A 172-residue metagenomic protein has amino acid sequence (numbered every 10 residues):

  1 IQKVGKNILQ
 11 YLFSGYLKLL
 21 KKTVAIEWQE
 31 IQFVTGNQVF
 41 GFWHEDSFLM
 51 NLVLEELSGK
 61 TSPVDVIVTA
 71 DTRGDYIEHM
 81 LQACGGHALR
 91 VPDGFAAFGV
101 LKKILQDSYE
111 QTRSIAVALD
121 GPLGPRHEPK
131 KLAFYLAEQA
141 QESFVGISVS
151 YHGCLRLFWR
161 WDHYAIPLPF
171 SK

Functional and structural regions predicted by a protein language model:
I1-V53, S62, H79, L105-Q106 (+1 more regions): Membrane-anchoring hydrophobic helices of lipid-metabolizing enzymes
G36-F95, A140, H152-L157: Catalytic core of membrane glycerolipid acyltransferases/transacylases, capturing the structured, soluble-facing
N37-V39, P63, T112-A116, V145: Residue-level preference for the first positions of well-ordered beta-strands
G41-W43, A118, S148: Short beta-strand segments
D75-H79, G99-S108: Short, charged beta->alpha transition segments
G94-F98, R126: A conditional alpha-helix N-cap/helix-loop micro-motif detector
I104-A140: Catalytic-site beta-strand/loop segments enriched in glycine and acidic/polar residues
E128-K172: A cross-family acyltransferase "interaction/gating" segment
